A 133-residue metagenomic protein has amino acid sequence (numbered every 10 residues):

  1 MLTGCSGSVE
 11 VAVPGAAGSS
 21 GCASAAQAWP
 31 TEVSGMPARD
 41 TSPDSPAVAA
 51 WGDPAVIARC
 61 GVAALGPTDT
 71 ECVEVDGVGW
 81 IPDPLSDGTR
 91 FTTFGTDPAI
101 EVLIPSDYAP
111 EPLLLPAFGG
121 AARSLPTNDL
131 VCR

Functional and structural regions predicted by a protein language model:
C5-V9: Bacterial signal peptide processing site
V11, A28-W29, G66, V78: Secreted/processed peptides and extracellular or luminal domains of membrane proteins
V13-M36: Post-signal peptide N-terminal segment of mature Sec-exported envelope proteins
P14-G21, G52, F94, P110 (+1 more regions): Extracytoplasmic/periplasmic, Sec-exported soluble proteins
Q27, S34, L65, D107 (+1 more regions): Residue-level marker of positions within ordered structural domains that often coincide with functionally constrained
G35, D40, S45-G88, T92: Mature extracytoplasmic domains of secretory-pathway proteins
D69-R133: Extracytosolic low-complexity repeat regions of secreted or lipid-anchored proteins
